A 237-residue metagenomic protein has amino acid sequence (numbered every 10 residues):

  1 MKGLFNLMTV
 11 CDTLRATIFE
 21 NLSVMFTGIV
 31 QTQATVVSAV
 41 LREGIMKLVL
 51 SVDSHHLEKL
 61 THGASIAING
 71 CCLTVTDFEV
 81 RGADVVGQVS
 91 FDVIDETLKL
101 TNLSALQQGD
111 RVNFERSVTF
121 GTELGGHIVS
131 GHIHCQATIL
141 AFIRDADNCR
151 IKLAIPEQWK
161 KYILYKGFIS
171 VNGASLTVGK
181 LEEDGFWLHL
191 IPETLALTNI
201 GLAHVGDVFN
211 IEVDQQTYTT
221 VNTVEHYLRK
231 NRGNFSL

Functional and structural regions predicted by a protein language model:
L14-I18: N-terminal polybasic/positive-inside topogenic patches
F19-L237: Conserved loop->alpha-helix
